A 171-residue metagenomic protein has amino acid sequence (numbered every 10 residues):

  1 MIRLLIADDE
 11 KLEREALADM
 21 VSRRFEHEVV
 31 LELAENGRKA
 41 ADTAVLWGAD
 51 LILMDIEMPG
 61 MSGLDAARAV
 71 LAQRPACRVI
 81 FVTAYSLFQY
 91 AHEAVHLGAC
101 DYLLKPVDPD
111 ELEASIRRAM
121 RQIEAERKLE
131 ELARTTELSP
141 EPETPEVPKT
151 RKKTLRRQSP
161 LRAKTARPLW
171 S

Functional and structural regions predicted by a protein language model:
M1-L4: Extreme N-terminal starter segment of soluble prokaryotic enzymes
D8: Conserved acidic carboxylate
K11-E32: Two-component/phosphorelay signaling modules centered on CheY-like receiver
L31-L33, Y102, P168-L169: Conserved beta-strand scaffold positions in the cores of enzyme catalytic domains, especially in NTP/NDP-utilizing
A34-R38: Conserved Asp/Asn-Gly motif in the active-site loop of CheY-like receiver
A41-E137: CheY-like receiver
A91, W170-S171: Short, hydrophobic/aromatic-rich beta-strand segments within well-structured domains
R121-L169: CheY-like receiver
